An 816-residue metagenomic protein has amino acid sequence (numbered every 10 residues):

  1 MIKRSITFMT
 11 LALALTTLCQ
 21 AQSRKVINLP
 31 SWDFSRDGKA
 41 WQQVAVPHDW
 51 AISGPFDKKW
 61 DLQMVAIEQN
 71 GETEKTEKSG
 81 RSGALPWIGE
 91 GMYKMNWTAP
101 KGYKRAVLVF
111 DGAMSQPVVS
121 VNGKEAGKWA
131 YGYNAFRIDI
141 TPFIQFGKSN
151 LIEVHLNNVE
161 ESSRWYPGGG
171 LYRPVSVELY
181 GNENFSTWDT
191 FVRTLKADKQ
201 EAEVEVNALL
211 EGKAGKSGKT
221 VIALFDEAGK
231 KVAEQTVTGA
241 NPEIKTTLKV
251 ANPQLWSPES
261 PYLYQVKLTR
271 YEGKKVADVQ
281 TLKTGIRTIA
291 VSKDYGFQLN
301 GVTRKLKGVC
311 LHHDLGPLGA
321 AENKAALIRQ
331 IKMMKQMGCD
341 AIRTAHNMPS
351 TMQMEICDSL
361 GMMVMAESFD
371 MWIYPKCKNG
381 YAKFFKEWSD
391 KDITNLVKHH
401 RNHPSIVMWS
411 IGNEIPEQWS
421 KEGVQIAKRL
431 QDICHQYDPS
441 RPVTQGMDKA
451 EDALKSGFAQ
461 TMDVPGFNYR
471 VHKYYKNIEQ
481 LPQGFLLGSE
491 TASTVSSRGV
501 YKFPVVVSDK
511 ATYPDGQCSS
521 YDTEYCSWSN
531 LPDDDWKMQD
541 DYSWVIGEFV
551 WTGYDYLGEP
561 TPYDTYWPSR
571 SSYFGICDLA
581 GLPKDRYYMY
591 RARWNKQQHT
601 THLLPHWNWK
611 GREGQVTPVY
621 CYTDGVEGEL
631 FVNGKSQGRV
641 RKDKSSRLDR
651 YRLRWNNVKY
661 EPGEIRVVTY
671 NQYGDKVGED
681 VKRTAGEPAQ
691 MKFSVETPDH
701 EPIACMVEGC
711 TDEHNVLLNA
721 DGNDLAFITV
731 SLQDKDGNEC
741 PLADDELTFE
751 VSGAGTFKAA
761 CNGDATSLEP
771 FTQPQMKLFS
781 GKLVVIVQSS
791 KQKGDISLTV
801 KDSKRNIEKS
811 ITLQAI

Functional and structural regions predicted by a protein language model:
Q22-V109, S162, G168-L171, E183 (+2 more regions): Extended carbohydrate-recognition surfaces in non-catalytic/accessory domains of CAZymes and lectin-like proteins
W32-S35, G83-T187, K213-A214, M348 (+3 more regions): Accessory beta-strand-rich segments of carbohydrate-active enzymes
D49, S53-F56, W129, P174 (+2 more regions): Extended substrate-binding grooves/exosites of carbohydrate-active enzymes
V119-V121, E201-V237, T246, V266 (+4 more regions): Beta-strand-rich binding/interaction modules
I140-P142, T246-L255, L653-K659, T772-K791: Short, hydrophobic beta-strand segments
Q145-G147, N207-S292, W655, E661-P662 (+2 more regions): Extended acidic/polar, glycine-enriched regions that form or flank non-catalytic beta-rich accessory modules
V206-L210, K267-T269, V619-T623, V668-T669 (+5 more regions): Beta-strand-rich structural segments
S217-V221, E259-L263, D624, L630-Q637 (+3 more regions): Short flexible loop/turn segments that cap and initiate beta-strands
